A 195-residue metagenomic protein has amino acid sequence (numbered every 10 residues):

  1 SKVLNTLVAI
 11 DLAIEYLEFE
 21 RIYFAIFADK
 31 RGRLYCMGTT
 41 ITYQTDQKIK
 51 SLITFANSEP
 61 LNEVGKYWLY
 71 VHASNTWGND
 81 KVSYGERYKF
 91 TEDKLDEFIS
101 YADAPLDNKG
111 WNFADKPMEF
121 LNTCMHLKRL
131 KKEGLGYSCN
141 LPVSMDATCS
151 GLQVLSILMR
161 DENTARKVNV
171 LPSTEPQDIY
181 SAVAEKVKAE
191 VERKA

Functional and structural regions predicted by a protein language model:
S1-A195: Non-catalytic nucleic-acid-binding interfaces of large nucleic-acid enzymes and RNP effectors
